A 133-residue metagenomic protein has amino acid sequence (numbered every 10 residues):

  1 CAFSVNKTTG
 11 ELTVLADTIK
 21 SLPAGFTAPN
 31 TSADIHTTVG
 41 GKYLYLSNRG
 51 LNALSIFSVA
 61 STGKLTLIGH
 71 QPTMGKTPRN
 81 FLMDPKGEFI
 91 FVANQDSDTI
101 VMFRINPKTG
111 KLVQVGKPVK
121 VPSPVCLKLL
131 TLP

Functional and structural regions predicted by a protein language model:
C1-P133: Feature marking well-ordered beta-strand scaffolds used for ligand recognition
